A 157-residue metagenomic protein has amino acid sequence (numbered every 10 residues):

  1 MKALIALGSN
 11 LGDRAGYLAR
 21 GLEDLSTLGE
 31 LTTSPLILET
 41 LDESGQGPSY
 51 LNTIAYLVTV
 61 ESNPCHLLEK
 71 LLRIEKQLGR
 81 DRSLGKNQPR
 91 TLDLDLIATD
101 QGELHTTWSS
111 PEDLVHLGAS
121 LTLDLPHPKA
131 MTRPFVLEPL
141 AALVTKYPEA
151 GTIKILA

Functional and structural regions predicted by a protein language model:
M1-L41: N-terminal beta1-alpha1 ligand-phosphate binding loop
G8, V58-V60: Solvent-exposed residues in well-ordered beta-strands and their adjoining turns, especially edge/terminal strands
S34, L41-L51, E61-A157: Flexible, gly/pro- and Lys/Arg-enriched active-site loops
A55: Short basic (Lys/Arg) and small-residue
